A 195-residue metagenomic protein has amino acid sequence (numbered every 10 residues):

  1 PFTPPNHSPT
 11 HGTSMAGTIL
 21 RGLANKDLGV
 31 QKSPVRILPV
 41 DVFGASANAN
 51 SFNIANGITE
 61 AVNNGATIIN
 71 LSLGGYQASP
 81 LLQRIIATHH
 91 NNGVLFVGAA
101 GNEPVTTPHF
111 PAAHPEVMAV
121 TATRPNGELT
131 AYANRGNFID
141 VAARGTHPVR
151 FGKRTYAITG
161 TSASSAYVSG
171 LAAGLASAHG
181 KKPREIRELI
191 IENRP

Functional and structural regions predicted by a protein language model:
P1, E60-V62, G145-R150: Short amphipathic alpha-helical segments, especially helix-boundary/capping motifs
P1-F52, T67, A78, A113-E116 (+3 more regions): Subtilisin-like serine protease catalytic core
T18-I19, V40-F43, T67, G145-P195: Hydrolase catalytic cores
S33, L82, V168-L171: N-terminal alpha-helical segment
V40-E116, N126-L129, R135, K153-A166 (+1 more regions): Substrate-binding/access-modulating region of protease and related hydrolase catalytic domains
T123: Carbohydrate-associated surface elements
